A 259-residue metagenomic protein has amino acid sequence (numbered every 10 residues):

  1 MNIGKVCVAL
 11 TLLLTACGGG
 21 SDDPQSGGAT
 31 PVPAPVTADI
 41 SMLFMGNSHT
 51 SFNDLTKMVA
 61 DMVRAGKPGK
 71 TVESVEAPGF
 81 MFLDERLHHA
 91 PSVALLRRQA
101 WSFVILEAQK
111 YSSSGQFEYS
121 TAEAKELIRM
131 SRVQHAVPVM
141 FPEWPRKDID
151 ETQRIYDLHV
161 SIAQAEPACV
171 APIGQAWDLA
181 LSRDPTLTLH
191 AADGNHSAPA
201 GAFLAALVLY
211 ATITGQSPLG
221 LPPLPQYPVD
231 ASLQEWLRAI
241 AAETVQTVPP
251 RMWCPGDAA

Functional and structural regions predicted by a protein language model:
M1-C7: Bacterial N-terminal signal peptides that target proteins for export
V8-L12: Hydrophobic helical h-region of N-terminal Sec-dependent signal peptides in bacterial secretory/periplasmic proteins
L14-A16: C-terminal motif of bacterial Sec signal peptides marking the signal peptidase cleavage site
G18-S21: Bacterial signal peptide processing site
D23-S41: N-terminal low-complexity, Pro/Thr/Ser-rich intrinsically disordered segments that act as propeptides or flexible
I40-M45, H49-T121: Conserved SGNH/GDSL esterase-like catalytic core that processes O-acyl groups on lipids and polysaccharides
V93-F203, L207, A211: Alpha-helical cap/lid subdomain in secreted, periplasmic, or secretory-pathway luminal O-acyl-processing enzymes
H196, L207-A259: Conserved catalytic region of serine esterases and O-acyltransferases that act on ester linkages in lipids
